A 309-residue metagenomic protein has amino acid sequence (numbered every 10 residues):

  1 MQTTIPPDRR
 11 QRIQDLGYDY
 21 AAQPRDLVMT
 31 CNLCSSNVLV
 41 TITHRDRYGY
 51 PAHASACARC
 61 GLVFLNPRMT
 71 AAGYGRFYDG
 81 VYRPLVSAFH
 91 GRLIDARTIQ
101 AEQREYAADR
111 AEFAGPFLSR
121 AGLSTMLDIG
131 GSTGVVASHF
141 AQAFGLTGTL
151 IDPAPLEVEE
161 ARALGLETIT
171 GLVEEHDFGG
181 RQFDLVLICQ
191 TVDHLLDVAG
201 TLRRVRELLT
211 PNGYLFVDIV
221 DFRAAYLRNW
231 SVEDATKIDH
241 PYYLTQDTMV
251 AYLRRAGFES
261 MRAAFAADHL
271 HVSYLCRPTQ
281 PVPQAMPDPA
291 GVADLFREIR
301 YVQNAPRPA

Functional and structural regions predicted by a protein language model:
M1-C189, L202, V272-Y274, Q280-A309: Conserved N-terminal segment of class I S-adenosyl-L-methionine
T4, D8-D15, V217-Y242, Q246-Y252: Short, glycine-/aromatic-enriched active-site segment of Class I SAM-dependent methyltransferases
T30-V40, Q246-A264, P278-Q280: A SAM-dependent methyltransferase catalytic signature shared across enzymes that methylate proteins
R45, R262-A267: Short beta-strand
L150, H194, Y243-L244: Conserved SAM-binding loop
C189-L196: Short catalytic micro-motifs in class I SAM-dependent methyltransferases
D193, R203-R206, I219-V220: Rossmann-like adenosine-cofactor binding region
A199-Y214: A short glycine-rich, Lys/Arg-flanked "PGG" loop and its adjoining helix->strand segment in the class I
